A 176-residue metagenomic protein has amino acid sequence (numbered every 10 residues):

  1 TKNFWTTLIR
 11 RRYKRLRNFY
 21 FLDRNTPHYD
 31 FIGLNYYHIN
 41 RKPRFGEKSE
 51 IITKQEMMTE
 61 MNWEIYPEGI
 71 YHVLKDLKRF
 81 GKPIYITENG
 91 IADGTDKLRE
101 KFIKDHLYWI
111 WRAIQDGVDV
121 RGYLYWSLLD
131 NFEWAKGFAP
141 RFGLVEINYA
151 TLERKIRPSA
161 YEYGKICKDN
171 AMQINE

Functional and structural regions predicted by a protein language model:
T1-R99, I103-K104, Y108-E176: Active-site region of glycoside hydrolase catalytic domains
